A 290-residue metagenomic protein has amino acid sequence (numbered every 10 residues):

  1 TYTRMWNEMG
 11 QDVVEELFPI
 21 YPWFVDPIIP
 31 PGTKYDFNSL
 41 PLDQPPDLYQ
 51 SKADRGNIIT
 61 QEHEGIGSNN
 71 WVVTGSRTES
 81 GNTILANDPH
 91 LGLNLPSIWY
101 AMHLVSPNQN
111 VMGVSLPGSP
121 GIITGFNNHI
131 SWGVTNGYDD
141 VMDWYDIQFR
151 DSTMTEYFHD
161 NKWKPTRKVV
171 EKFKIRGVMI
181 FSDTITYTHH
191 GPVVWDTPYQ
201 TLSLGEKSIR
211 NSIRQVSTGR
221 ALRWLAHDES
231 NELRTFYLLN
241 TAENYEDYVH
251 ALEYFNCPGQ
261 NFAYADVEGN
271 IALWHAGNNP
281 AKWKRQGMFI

Functional and structural regions predicted by a protein language model:
T1-I290: Mature extracytoplasmic enzyme cores
